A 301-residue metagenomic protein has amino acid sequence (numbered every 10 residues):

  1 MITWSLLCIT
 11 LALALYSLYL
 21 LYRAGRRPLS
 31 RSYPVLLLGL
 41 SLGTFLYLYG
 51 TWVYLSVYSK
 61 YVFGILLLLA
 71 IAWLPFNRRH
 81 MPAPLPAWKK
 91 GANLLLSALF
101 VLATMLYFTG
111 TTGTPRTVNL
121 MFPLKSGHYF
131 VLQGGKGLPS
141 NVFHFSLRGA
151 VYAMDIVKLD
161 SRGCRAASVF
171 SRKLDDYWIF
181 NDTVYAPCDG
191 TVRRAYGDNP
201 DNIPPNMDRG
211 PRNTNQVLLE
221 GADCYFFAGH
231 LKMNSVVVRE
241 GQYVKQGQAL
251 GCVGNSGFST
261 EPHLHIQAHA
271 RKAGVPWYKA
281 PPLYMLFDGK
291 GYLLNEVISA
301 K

Functional and structural regions predicted by a protein language model:
I2-T183, P187, K290-K301: Polar/charged, compositionally biased leader and regulatory segments
Q133, K158, R194, H230-M233 (+2 more regions): A residue-level detector for short acidic-glycine micro-motifs
Q133-G135, K158-D160, C188, G221-D223 (+2 more regions): Short, flexible loop/turn elements at secondary-structure junctions
W178-I179, D189-M233, V237: Zn2+-dependent peptidoglycan hydrolase active-site motif and core
T183-A195, V237-V253: Short, well-structured beta-strand-loop connectors
M207, V217-L219, K245-S259: Short hydrophobic beta/alpha edge segments that flank linear recognition/processing sites
P211, Q242-K245, F258, Q267-K301: Acidic, glycine-rich catalytic/binding loops that coordinate metals and/or anionic ligands
